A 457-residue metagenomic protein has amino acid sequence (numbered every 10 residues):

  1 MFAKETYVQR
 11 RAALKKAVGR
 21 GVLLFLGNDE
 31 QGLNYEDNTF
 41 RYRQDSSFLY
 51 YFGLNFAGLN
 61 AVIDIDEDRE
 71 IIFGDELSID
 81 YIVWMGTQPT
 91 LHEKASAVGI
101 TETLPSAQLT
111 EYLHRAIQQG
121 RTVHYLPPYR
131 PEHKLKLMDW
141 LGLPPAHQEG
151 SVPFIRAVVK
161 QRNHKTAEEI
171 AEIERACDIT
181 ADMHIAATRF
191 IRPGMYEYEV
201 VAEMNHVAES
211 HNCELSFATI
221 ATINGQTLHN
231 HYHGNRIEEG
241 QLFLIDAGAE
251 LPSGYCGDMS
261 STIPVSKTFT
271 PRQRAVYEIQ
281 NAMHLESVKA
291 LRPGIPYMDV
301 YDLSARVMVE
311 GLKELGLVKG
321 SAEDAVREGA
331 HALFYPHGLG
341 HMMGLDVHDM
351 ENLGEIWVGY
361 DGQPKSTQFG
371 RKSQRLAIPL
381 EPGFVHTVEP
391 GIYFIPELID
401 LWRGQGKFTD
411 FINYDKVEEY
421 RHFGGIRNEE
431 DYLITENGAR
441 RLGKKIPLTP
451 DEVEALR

Functional and structural regions predicted by a protein language model:
M1-R457: Active-site neighborhoods and metal-handling regions in enzymes and metal-associated proteins
